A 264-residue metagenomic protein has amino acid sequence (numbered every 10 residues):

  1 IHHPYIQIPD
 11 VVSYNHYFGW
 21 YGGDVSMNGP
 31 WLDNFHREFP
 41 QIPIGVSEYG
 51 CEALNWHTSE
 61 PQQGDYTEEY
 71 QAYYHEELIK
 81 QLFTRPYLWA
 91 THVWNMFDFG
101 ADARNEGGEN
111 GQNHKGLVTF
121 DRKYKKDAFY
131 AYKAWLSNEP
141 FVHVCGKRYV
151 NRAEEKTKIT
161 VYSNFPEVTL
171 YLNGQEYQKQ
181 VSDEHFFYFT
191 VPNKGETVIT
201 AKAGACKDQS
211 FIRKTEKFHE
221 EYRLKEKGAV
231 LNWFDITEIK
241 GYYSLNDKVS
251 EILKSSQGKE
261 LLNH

Functional and structural regions predicted by a protein language model:
I1-Y177, T190-P192, T197-V198, K202-C206: Extended substrate-binding grooves/exosites of carbohydrate-active enzymes
P9, R213, G258: Functionally constrained cores in energy, signaling, and assembly domains
V161, I212-K214, H264: Compositionally biased, intrinsically disordered low-complexity regions enriched in charged/polar residues
Q178-D183: Short, acidic Ser/Thr/Gly-rich low-complexity loop/linker segments typical of extracellular and cell-surface proteins
H185-F189: Short strand-edge motifs at loop-to-beta-strand transitions and within beta-strands of extracellular beta-rich domains
A205-N232: Edge beta-strands of extracellular beta-sandwich domains
D235-H264: Compact, charge-rich alpha-helical regulatory domains located at protein termini
